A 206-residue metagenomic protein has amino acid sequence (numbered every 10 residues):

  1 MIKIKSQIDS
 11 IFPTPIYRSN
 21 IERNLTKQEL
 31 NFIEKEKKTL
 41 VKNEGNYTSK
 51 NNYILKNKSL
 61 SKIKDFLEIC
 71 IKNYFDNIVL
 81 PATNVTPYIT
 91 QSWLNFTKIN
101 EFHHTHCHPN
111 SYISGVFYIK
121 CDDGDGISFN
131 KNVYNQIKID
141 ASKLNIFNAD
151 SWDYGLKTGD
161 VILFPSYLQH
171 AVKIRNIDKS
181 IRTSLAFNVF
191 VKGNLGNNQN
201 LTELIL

Functional and structural regions predicted by a protein language model:
M1-V85, F102: Non-heme Fe(II)/2-oxoglutarate
I11, N84-T86, C107-S111, I177-I181: A generic structural micro-feature
P15, T90, S111-I113, D123 (+2 more regions): Residues that flank catalytic or metal-binding motifs in active/ligand-binding sites
Y47, V161-S166: Short, active-site-adjacent segments that bind or coordinate small-molecule cofactors and metal centers
P81-S92, F129: A short coil-to-beta-strand element that immediately follows conserved catalytic motifs
N95-L163, K173, N194-E203: Catalytic core of non-heme Fe(II) oxygenases with the double-stranded beta-helix
G115-F117, K179-L195: A short hydrophobic beta-strand segment most commonly corresponding to one strand of the jelly-roll/cupin
L168-A171: Short, charged beta-turn/beta-strand-edge "cap" motif at the junction between a beta-strand and an adjacent loop
